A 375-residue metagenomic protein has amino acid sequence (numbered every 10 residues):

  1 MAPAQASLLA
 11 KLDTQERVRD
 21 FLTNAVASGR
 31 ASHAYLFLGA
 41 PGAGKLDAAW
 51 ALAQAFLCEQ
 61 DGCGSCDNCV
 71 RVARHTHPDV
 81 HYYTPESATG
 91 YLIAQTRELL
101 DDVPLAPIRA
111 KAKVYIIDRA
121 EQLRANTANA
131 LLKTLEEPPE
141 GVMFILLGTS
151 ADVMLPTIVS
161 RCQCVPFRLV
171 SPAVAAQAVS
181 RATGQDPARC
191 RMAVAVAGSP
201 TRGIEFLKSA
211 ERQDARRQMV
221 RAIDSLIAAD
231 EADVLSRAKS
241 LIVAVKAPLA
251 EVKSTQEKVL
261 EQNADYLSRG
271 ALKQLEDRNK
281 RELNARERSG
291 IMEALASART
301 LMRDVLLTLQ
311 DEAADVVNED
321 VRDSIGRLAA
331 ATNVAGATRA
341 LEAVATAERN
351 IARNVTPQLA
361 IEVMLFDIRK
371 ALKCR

Functional and structural regions predicted by a protein language model:
M1-N126, A130-E136: Clamp-loader machinery-focused feature within the broader ASCE/P-loop NTPase space
M1-Q54, N68-R71, E140-V142, T149-S297 (+1 more regions): Charged, glycine-rich active-site and insertion segments that engage polyanionic ligands
I116, I145-L146: Walker B beta-strand of ABC/ABC-like P-loop ATPase nucleotide-binding domains, specifically the conserved hydrophobic
